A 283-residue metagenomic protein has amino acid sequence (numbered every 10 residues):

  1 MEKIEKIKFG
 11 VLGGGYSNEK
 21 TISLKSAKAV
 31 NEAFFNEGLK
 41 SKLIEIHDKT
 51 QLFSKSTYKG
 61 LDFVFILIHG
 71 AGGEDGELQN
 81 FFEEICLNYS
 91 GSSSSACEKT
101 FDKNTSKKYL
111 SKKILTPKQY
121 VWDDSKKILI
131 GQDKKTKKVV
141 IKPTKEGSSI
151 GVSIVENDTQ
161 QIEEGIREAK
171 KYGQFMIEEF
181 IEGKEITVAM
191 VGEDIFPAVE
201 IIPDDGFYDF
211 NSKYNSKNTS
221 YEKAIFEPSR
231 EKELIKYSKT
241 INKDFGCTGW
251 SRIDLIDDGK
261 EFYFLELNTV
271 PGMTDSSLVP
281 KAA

Functional and structural regions predicted by a protein language model:
M1-G13, T57, K99-G183: Active-site nucleotide/adenylate-binding loops and adjacent lid/helix of ATP-dependent enzymes
M1-S95, K99-F101, T105, D123-G131: ATP-binding N-terminal substructure of ATP-dependent carboxylate-amine bond-forming enzymes
I7, P117, K137-V139, I150 (+5 more regions): Change "...and in nucleic-acid phosphodiester-cleaving endonucleases..." to "...and in nucleic-acid processing enzymes
H69-G70, E185, N242: Histidine-centered active-site/metal-ligand motif
N157-K239, D257-Y263: Phosphate-binding site of ATP-dependent enzymes
E179, N242-D275, A283: Conserved metal-phosphate-binding beta-hairpin within the catalytic cores of diverse ATP-dependent phosphoryl-transfer
G206-S212, T274-A282: A short, polar/charged loop-to-alpha-helix boundary motif
